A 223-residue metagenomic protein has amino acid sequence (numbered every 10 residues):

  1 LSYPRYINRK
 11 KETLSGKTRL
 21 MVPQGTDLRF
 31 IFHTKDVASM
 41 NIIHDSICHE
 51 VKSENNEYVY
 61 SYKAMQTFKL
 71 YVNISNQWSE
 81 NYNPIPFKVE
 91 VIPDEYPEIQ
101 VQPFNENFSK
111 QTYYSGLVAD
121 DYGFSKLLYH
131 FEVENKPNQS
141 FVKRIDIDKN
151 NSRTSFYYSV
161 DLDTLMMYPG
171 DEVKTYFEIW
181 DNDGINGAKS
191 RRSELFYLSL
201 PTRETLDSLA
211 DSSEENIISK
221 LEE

Functional and structural regions predicted by a protein language model:
L1-E223: Surface-exposed loop/turn and intrinsically disordered segments
